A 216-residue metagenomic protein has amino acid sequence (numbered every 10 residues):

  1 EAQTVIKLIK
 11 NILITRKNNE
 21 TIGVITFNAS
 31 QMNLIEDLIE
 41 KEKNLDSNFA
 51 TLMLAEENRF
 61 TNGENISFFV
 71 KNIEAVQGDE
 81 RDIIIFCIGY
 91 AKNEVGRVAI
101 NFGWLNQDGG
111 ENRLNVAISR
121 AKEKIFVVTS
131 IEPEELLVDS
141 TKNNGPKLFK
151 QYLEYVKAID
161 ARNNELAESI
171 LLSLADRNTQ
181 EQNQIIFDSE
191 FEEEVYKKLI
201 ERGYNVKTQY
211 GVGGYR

Functional and structural regions predicted by a protein language model:
E1-A121, F126, G203-V206, G214-Y215: Core RecA-like ATPase module of SF1/SF2 helicases and allied nucleic-acid translocases
V95-K207: Helicase C-terminal subdomain and adjacent C-terminal extension
